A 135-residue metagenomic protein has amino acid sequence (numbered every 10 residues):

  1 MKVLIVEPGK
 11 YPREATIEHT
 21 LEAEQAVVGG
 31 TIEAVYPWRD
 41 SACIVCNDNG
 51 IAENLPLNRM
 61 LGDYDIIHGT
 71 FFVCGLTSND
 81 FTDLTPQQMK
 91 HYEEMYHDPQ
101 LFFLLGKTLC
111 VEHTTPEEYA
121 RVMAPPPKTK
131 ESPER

Functional and structural regions predicted by a protein language model:
M1-Y11, A15-P127: N-terminal nucleophile
P125-R135: Non-Sec secretion/translocation targeting segments of pathogen effectors
